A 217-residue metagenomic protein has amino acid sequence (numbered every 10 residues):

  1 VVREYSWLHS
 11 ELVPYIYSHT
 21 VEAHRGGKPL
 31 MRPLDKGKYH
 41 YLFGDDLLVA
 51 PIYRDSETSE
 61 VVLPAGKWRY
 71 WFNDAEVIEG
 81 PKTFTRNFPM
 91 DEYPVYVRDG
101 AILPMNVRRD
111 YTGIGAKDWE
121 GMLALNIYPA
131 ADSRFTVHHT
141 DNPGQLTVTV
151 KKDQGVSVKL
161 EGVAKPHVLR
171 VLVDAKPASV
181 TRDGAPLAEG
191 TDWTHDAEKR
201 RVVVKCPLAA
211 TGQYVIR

Functional and structural regions predicted by a protein language model:
V1-E161, R170-A175: Catalytic core of carbohydrate-active enzymes
L42, K151, G162-A164, A197 (+1 more regions): Surface-exposed coil/turn segments at beta-strand junctions on protein surfaces, enriched
Y70, V180-T181: Short aromatic-centered micro-motifs
A75-E79, S179, A185-G190: Surface-exposed loop/edge segments in extracytoplasmic proteins
L146-K151, V180, E189-H195, I216: Generic structural motif
K165-A178, A209-R217: Extended Gly/Ser/Thr-rich low-complexity repeat segments, especially those forming or decorating extracellular
D183-A209: Extracellular/luminal ectodomains and secreted, surface-exposed scaffolds of diverse proteins
